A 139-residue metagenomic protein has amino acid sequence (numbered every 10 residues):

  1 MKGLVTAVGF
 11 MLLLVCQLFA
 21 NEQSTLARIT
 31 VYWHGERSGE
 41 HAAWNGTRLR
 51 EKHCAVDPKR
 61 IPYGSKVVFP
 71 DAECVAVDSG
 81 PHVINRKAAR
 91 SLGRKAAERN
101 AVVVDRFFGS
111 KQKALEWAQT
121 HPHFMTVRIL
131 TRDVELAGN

Functional and structural regions predicted by a protein language model:
M1-A7: Positively charged n-region of N-terminal signal peptides that target proteins for export
A7-V15: Bacterial N-terminal signal peptides
F19-N139: Solvent-exposed, well-ordered loop and adjacent helix/strand elements within mature globular domains that form
